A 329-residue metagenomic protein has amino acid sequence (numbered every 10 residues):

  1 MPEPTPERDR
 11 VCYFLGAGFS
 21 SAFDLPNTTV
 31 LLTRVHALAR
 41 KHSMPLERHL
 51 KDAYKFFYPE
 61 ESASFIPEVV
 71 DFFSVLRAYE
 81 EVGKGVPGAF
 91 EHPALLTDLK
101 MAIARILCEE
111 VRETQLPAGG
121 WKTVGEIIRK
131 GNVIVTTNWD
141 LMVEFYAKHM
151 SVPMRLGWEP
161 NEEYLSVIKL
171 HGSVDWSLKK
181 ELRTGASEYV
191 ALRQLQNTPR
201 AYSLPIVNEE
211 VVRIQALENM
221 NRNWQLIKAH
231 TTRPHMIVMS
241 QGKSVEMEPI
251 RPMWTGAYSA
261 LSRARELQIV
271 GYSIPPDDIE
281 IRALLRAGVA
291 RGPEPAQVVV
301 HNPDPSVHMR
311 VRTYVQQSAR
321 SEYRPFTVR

Functional and structural regions predicted by a protein language model:
P2-E266, Y272-R329: Conserved catalytic-core helix/loop/strand module for nucleotide-ribose chemistry
